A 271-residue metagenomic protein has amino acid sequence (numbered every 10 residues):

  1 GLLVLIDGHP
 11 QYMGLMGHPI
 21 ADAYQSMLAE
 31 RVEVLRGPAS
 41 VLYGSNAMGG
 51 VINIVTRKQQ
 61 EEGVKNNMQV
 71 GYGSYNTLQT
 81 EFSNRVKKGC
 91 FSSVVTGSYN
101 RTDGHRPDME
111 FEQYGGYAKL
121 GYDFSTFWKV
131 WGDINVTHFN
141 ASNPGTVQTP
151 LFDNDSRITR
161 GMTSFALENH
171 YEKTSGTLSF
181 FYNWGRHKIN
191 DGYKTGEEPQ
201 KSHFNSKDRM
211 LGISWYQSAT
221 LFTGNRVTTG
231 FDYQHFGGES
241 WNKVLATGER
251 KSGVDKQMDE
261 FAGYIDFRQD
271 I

Functional and structural regions predicted by a protein language model:
H9-R36: Short acidic/polar hinge/loop motifs at secondary-structure boundaries that mediate gating or recognition
A39, V51, T56-V86, T96-G97 (+1 more regions): Short strand-turn segments of transmembrane beta-barrel domains in outer membranes, especially the first one or two
G50, V64-M68, L78-F82, Y114-A118 (+5 more regions): Hydrophobic, lipid-facing positions within transmembrane beta-strands of outer-membrane proteins
G63-N67, C90-S92, K129, K173-T177 (+1 more regions): Outer-membrane beta-barrel architecture
M68-Y72, V95-Y99, G132-H138, L178-W184 (+2 more regions): Transmembrane beta-barrel strands of outer-membrane/channel proteins
K88-F91, S125-F127, T137, Y171-T174 (+2 more regions): Outer-membrane beta-barrel channels and translocator barrels
T102-M109, Q113, F127-M210, G248-K251: Flexible loop and strand-edge segments within Gram-negative outer membrane beta-barrel domains
Q200-I271: Outer-membrane beta-barrel transmembrane domain signature of Gram-negative proteins, especially the mid-to-C-terminal
